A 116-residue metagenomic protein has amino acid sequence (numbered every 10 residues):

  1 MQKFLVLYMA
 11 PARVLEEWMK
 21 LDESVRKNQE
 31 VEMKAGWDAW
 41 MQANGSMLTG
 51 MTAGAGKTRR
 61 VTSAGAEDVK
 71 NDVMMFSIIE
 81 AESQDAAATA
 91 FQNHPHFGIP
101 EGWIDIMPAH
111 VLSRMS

Functional and structural regions predicted by a protein language model:
M1-S116: Conserved, structured core segments of small domains
